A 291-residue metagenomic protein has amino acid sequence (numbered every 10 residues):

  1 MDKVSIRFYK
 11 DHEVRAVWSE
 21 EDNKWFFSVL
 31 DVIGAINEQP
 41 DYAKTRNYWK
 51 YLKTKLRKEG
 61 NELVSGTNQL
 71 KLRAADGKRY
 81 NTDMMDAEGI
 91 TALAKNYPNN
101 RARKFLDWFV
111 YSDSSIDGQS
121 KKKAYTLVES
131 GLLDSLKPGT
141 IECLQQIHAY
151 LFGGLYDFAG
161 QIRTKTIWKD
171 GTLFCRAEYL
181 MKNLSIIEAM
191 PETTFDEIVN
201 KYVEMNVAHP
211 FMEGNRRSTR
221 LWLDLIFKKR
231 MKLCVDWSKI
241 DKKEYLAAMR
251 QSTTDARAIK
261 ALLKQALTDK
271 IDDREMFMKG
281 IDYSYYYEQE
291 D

Functional and structural regions predicted by a protein language model:
M1-D113: An anion-engaging/catalytic patch
T91, K95-D291: FIC/Doc superfamily catalytic core
